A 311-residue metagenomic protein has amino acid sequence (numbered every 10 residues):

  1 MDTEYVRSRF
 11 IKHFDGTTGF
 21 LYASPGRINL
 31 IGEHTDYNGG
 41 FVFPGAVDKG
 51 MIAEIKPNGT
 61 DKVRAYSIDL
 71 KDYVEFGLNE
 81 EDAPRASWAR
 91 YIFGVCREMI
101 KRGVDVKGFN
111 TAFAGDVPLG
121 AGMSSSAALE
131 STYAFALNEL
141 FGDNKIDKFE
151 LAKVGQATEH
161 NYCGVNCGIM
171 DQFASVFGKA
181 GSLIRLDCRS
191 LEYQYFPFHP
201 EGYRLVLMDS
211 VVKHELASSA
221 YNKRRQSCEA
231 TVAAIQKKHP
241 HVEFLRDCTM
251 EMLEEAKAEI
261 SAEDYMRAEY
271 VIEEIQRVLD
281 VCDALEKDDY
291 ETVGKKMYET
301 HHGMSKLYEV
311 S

Functional and structural regions predicted by a protein language model:
M1-A127, S131-K148, K153, A157 (+5 more regions): ATP-binding N-lobe of GHMP and related small-molecule kinases
M1-R27, I52-R85, S182-S311: C-terminal nucleotide
N166-G168, Y308-E309: Short amphipathic alpha-helical segments at helix boundaries and their inter-helical linkers
